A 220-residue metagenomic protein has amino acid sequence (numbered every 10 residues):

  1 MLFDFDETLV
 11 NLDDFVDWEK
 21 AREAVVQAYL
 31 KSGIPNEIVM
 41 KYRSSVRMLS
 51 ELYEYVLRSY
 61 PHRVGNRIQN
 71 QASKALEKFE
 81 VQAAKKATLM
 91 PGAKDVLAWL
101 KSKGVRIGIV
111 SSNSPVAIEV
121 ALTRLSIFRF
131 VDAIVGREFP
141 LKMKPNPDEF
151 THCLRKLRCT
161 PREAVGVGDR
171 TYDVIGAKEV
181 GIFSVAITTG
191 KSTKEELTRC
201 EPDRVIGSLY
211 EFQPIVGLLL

Functional and structural regions predicted by a protein language model:
M1, A98, P115, E119-L220: Asp-based, Mg2+/Mn2+-dependent phosphohydrolase catalytic module
M1-Y42: Active-site neighborhood of HAD-like aspartate-dependent phosphohydrolases
W18-V26, L49, S73, E77-E80 (+1 more regions): Hydrophobic alpha-helical core bundles mediating ligand binding, dimerization, or RNAP-core interactions
R22-G33, R47-V64: Helix-loop "lid/cap" segments that line or gate small-molecule binding pockets
V56-S59, K78-A83: Short glycine/proline- and acidic residue-enriched helix-loop micro-motifs that form flexible lids or anion-recognition
N66, N70, V81-I109, P115-E119: Short, acidic loop-to-helix structural element flanking the phosphoryl-transfer center in phosphate-processing enzymes
I68-E80, V131-I134: Short, basic/glycine-rich phosphate-binding loops at helix/coil junctions that contact nucleotide phosphates
